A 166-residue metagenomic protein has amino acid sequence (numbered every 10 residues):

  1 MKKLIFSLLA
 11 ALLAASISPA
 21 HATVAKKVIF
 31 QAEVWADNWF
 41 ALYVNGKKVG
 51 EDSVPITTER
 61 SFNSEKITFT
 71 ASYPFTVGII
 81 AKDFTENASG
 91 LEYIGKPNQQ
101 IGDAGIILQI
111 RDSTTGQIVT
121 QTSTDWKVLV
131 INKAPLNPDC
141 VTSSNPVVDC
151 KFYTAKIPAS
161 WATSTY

Functional and structural regions predicted by a protein language model:
M1-L4: Positively charged n-region of N-terminal signal peptides that target proteins for export
S7-S16: Bacterial N-terminal signal peptides
H21-G50, F62-Y166: Beta-strand-rich recognition domains
G50-I56: Short, solvent-exposed beta-strand-to-loop segments that form ligand-recognition rims of beta-rich domains
T58-R60: Short beta-strand and strand-turn-strand segments in soluble, beta-rich domains
